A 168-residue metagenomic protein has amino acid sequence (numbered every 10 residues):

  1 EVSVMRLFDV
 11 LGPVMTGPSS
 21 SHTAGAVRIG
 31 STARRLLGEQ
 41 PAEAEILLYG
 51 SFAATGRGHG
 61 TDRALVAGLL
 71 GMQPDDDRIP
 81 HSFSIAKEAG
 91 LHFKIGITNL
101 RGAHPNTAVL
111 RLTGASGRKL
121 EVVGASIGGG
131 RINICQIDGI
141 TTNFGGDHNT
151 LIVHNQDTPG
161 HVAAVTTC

Functional and structural regions predicted by a protein language model:
E1-V4: Short, Lys/Arg-enriched N-terminal segments with co-localized hydrophobic residues within the first ~10-30 amino acids
L11-S19, E45-S51, G68, T150-H154: Short glycine-rich or small-residue beta-strand-to-loop segments that form or flank ligand, phosphate, metal/Fe-S
G12-T32: Conserved phosphate/anionic-ligand binding catalytic regions in large, soluble enzymes, centered on
G25-I29, T61, H161: Catalytic-loop motifs flanking and including active-site residues across diverse enzymes
T32-Q40, G68-D76, A89, T113-A115 (+1 more regions): Change "in soluble alpha/beta enzymes" to "in soluble alpha/beta proteins
A44-H92: A structural-propensity feature for long, helix-poor, extended segments
K87, H92-V122: C-terminal edge-of-domain segments
V122-C168: A conserved regulatory-domain signal marking ACT and ACT-like small-molecule sensing domains and adjacent regulatory
